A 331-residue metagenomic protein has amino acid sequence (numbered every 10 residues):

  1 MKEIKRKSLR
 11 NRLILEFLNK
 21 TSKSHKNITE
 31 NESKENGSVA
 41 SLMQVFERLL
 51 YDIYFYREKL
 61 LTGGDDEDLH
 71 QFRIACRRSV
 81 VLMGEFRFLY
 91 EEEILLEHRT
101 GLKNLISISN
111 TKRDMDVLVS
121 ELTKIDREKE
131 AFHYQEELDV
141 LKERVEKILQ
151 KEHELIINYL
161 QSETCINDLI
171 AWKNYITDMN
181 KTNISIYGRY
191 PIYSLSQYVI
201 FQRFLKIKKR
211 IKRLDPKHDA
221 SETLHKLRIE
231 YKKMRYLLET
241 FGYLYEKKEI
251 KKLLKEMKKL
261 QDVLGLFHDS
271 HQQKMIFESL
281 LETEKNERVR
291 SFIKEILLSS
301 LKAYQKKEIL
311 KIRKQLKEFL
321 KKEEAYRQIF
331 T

Functional and structural regions predicted by a protein language model:
M1-T331: Function-determining surface determinants
